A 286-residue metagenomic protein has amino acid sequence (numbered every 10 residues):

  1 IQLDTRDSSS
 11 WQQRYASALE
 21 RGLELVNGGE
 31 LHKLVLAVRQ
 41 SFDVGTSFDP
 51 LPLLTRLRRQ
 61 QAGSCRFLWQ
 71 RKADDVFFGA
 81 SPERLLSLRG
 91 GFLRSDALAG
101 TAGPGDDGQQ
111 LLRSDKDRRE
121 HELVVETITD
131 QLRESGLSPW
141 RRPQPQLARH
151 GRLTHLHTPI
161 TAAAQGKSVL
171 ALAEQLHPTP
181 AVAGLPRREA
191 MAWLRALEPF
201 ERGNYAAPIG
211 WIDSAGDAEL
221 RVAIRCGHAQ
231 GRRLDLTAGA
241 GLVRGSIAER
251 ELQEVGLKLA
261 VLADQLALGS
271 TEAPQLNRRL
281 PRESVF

Functional and structural regions predicted by a protein language model:
I1-Q13, S17-E20, R39-V44, R94-A196 (+2 more regions): Contiguous alpha-helical scaffold segments within structured protein domains that host functional hotspots
Q13-R14, A18, V26-P52: Extended alpha-helical scaffolds
E24-L31, R59-A62, R133, L137 (+3 more regions): Generic secondary-structure signature for well-ordered alpha-helical cores
G29, L86, E126, A190 (+1 more regions): Residue-level signal for inorganic ion chemistry
E30, V44-R56, A62-G63, L86 (+1 more regions): Extreme N-terminus nucleophile/cap motif
H32-A37, W69-R71, Q144, Y205-A206: Short coil/turn segments at secondary-structure boundaries
V38-L123, G136-P139, G216-G239: An anion-binding catalytic pocket shared by soluble metabolic enzymes
A183-E189, W193-F286: Glycine-rich, small/acidic residue-mixed loop/short-helix segments
